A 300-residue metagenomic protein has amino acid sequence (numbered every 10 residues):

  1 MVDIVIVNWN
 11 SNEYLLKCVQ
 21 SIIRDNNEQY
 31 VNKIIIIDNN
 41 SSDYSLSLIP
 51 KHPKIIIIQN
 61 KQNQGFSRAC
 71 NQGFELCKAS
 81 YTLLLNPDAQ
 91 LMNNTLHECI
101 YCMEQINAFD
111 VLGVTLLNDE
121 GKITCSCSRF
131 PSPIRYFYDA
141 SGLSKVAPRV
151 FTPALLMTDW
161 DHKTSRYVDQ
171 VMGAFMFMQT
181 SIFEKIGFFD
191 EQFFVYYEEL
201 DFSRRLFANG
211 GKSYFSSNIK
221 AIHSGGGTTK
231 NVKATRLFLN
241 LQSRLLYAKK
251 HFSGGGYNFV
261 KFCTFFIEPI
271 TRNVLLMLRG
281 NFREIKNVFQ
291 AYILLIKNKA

Functional and structural regions predicted by a protein language model:
M1-R24: N-proximal low-complexity "stem/linker" segments adjacent to membrane-targeting elements
S21, D38-L46, Q62: A conserved acidic beta->alpha catalytic loop
Q59-C77, E98: Glycine-rich, basic loop-to-helix element that forms the pyrophosphate-binding segment of sugar-nucleotide handling
T82: Short aromatic/hydrophobic "clamp" motif used to bind/position activated sugar donors
M92-C127: Conserved donor NDP-sugar-binding/catalytic core segment of glycosyltransferases
P131-V168: Short, flexible, basic/aromatic active-site loop/helix in glycosyltransferases
D161-T164, D169-K220: A short, conserved alpha-helix in the catalytic core of glycosyltransferases
T235-S243, G254-A300: Non-catalytic, C-terminal membrane-associated alpha-helical segments of glycosyltransferases
